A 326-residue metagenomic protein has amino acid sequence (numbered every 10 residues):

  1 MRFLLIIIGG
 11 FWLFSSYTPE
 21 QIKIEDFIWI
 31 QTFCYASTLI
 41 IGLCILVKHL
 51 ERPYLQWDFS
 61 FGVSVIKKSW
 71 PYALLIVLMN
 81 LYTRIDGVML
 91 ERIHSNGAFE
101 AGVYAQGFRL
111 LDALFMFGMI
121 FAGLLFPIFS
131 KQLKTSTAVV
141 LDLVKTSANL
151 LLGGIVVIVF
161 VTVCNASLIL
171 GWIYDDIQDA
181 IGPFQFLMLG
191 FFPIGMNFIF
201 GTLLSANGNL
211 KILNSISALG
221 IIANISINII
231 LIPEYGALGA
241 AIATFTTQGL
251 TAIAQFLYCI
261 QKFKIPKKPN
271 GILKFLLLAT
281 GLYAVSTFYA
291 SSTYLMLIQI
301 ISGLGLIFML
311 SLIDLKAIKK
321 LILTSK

Functional and structural regions predicted by a protein language model:
M1-K48, L219-A223, A237-Y258, S302 (+1 more regions): Hydrophobic alpha-helical transmembrane segments
M1-W12, F184, I194, F200-S226 (+2 more regions): Alpha-helical transmembrane segments of multi-pass membrane transporters/permeases
F14-E20, V77-L114, K131, S167-D176: Helix-terminus/linker motif at the lipid-water interface of multi-pass membrane proteins
Y17-I30, G42-T83, L124, I128-D142 (+2 more regions): Interhelical loop/hinge segments that connect adjacent transmembrane helices in multipass membrane
I24-E25, F99-G102, I181, L210-K211 (+1 more regions): Residues that define the loop-to-transmembrane-helix transition and helix capping in multi-pass membrane transporters
Q31, Y35, S64, K68-N80 (+12 more regions): Residue-level signature of transmembrane alpha-helical cores of multipass secondary-active transporters and flippases
V103-S217: Specific pore-lining/lateral-gate transmembrane helices of multi-pass inner-membrane transport and insertion machines
S286-K326: Membrane-proximal transmembrane or re-entrant/amphipathic helices at the cytosolic face
